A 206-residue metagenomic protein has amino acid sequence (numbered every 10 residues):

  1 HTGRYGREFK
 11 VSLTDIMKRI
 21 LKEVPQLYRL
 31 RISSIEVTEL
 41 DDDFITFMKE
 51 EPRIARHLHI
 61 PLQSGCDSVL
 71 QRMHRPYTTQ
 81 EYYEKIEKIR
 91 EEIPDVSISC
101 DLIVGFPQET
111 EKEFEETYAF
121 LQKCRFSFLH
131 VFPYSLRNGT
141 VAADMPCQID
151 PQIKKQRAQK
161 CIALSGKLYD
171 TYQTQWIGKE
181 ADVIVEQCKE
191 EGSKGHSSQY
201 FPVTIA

Functional and structural regions predicted by a protein language model:
H1-E111, Q122: Conserved SAM/AdoMet-binding glycine-rich loop
Y28-R31, R56-L58, V96, S127-H130 (+3 more regions): Structural beta-strand/beta-sheet cores of well-ordered domains, especially the beta-sheet scaffolds that support
I35, R72, L129, I205-A206: Thr-Gly-centered strand-to-loop micro-motif
I60, D101, L121, L129 (+2 more regions): Hydrophobic, well-ordered secondary-structure elements that form the walls of internal hydrophobic environments
P61-C66, P133-N138, S197-Q199: Short, small-residue-rich loop/turn micro-motifs
K112, E116-C161: C-terminal, non-catalytic macromolecule-binding modules
D144-A206: Terminal RNA-binding accessory module
